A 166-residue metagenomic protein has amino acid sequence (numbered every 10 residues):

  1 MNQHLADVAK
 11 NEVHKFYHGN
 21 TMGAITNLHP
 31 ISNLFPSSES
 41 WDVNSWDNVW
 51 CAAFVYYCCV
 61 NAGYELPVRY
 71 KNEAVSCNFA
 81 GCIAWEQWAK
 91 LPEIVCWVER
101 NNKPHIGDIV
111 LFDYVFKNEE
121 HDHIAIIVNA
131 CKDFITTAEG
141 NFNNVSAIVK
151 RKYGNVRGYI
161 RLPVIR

Functional and structural regions predicted by a protein language model:
M1-R69: N-terminal capping segments
H18, M22, I124, E139 (+1 more regions): Short glycine-rich loop/turn motifs that provide flexible caps or phosphate-binding loops at active sites
F35-E39, Q87-P92, S146, Y153: Solvent-exposed, flexible loop/coil residues
F54, I106, D113, H123 (+1 more regions): Secondary-structure boundary/capping motif
E65-N144: ...with weaker cross-activation on analogous glycine-rich loops/strands in unrelated enzymes
A130-R166: Active-site signature of cysteine proteases
